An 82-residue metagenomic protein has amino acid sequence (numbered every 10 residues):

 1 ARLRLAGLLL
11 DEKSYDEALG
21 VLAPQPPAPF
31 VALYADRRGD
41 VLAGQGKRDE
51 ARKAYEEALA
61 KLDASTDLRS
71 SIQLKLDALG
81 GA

Functional and structural regions predicted by a protein language model:
A1-R38, K47, A64: Alpha-helical adaptor scaffolds
R4, R37, G44, S70 (+1 more regions): "A position-specific structural signal for the A-helix of alpha-solenoid helical repeats
D16-L19, R52, L59, R69-Q73: Conserved positions within tetratricopeptide repeat
A32-L33, R48-D49, S70, L79: Extracytoplasmic/cell-surface-exposed regions of Actinobacterial cell-envelope-associated and secreted proteins
V41-L62: Short cationic/low-complexity microdomains
L62, T66-D67, Q73, D77-G81: N-terminal interaction/assembly modules
